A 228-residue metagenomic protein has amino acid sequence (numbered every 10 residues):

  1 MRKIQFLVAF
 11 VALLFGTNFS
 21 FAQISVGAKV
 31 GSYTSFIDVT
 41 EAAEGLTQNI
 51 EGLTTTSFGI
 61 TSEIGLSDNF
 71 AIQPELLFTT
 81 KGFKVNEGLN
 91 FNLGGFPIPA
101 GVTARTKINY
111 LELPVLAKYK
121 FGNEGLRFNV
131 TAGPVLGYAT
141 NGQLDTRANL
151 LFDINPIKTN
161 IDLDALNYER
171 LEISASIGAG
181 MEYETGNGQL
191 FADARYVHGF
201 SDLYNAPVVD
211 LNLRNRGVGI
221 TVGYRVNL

Functional and structural regions predicted by a protein language model:
M1-K29, V222, V226-L228: Bacterial Sec-dependent N-terminal signal peptides
I4, A22-V26, D68-I72, L111 (+4 more regions): Outer-envelope beta-barrel architecture signal
S20-T61: Short glycine/proline- and aromatic-enriched beta-strand/turn motifs that initiate or cap beta-hairpins
A28-S32, F58-L66, L76-F78, L113-Y119 (+4 more regions): Residues on the lipid-exposed face of transmembrane beta-strands in outer-membrane beta-barrel proteins
F36-L53, K81-L111, Y138-E172, F200-G217: Extracellular/periplasm-exposed beta-strand and loop segments of Gram-negative cell-envelope proteins, dominated by
E63-G65, T106-Y110, K120, Y168-S174 (+1 more regions): Outer-membrane beta-barrel transmembrane strands
N69, Q73-F83: Early exported N-terminus immediately downstream of N-terminal targeting peptides
L166, E172, I177-L228: Predominantly the C-terminal beta-signal and adjacent terminal strand-loop region of outer-membrane beta-barrel
